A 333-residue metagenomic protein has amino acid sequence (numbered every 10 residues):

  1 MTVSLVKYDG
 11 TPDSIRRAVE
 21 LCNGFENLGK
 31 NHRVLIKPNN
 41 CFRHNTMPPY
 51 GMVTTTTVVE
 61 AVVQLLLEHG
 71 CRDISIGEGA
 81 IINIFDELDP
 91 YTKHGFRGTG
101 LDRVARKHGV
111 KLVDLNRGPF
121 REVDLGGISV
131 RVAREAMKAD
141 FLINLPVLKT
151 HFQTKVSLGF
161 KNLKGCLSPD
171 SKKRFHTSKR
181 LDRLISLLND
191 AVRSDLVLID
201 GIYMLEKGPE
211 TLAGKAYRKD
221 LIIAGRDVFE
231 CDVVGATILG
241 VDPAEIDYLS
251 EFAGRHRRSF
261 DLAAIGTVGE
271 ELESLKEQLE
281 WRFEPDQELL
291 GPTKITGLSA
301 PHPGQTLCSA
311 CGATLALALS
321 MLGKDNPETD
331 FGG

Functional and structural regions predicted by a protein language model:
M1-G333: N-terminal and secondary-structure boundary signal
